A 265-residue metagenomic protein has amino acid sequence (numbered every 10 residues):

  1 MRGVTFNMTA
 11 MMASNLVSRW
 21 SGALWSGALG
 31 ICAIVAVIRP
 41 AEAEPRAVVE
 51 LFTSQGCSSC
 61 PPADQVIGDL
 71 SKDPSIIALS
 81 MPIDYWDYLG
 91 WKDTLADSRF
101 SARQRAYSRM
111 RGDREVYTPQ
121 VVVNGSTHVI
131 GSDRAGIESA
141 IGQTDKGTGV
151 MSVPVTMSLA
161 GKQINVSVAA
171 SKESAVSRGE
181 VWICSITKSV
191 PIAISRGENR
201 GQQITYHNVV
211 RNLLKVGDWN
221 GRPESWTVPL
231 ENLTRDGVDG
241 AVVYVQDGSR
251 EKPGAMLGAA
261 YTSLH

Functional and structural regions predicted by a protein language model:
M1-W20: N-terminal secretory signal peptides that target proteins for export/translocation
M11, V35-P40, R46: Glycine-centered signal
N15, R19-A36: Bacterial N-terminal signal peptides
A41-Y117: Active-site-proximal cofactor/substrate-binding loop regions of enzyme domains
K92-T118, S126-H265: Short, conserved sequence motifs used for protein processing/export or organelle targeting and for catalysis
